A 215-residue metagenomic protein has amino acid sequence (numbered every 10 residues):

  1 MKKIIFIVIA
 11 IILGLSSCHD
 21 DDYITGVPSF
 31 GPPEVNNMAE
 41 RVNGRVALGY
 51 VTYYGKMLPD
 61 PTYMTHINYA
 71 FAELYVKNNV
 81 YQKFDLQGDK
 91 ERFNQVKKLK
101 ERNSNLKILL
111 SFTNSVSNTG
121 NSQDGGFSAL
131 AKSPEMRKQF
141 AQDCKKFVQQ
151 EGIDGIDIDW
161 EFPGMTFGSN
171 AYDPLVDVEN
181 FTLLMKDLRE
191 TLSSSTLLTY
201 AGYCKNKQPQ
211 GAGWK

Functional and structural regions predicted by a protein language model:
K2-V8: Sec-dependent signal peptide recognition, specifically the positively charged N-region followed immediately by
I5, T65-E73, D157, T199: Residues embedded in well-ordered beta-strands within globular domains across many folds
F6, K98-N105, Q150, E190-S194: Secondary-structure boundary motif
G14-S17: C-terminal motif of bacterial Sec signal peptides marking the signal peptidase cleavage site
D20: Short, conserved catalytic or interaction motifs in soluble domains
Y23-V148, Y172: Glycan-recognition patch characteristic of GH18 chitinases/ENGases and related GlcNAc/peptidoglycan-binding proteins
G125-K215: Active-site cleft segment of glycoside hydrolase catalytic domains centered on the general acid/base Glu
